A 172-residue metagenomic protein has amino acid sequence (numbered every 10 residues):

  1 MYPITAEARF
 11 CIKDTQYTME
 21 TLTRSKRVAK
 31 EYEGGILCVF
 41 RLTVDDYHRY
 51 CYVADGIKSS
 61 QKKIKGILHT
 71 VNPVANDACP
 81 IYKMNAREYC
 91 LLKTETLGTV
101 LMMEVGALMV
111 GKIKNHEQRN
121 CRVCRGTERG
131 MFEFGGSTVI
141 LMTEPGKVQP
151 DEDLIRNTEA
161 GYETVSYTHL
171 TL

Functional and structural regions predicted by a protein language model:
M1, A54-K58, L108, G126 (+2 more regions): Generic structural motif
M1-P3, S60, E104, G130-M131: A residue-level detector for short acidic-glycine micro-motifs
A8-E33, L37-Y47, V53, Q61-H116: Cytosolic, membrane-proximal regulatory domains of ion/volume homeostasis and mechanosensation machinery
M84, T138, N157-A160: A secondary-structure micro-motif
K112-Q118, S137-D153: A conserved acidic, glycine/proline-rich C-terminal tail/linker
E128-V139: Flexible, gly/ser-rich surface segments that form the specificity/activation loops bordering the active-site cleft
T168-L172: Conserved small/polar residues in nucleotide/adenosyl-binding loops
